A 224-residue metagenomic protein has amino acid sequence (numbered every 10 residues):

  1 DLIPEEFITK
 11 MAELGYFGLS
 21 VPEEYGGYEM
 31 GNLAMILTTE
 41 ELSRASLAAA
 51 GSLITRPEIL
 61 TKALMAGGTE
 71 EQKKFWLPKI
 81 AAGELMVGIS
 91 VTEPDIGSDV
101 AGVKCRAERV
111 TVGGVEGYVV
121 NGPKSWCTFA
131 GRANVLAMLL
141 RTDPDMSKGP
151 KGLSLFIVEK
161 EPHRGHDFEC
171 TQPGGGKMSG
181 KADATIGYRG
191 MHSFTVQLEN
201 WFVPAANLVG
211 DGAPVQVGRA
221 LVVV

Functional and structural regions predicted by a protein language model:
I3-P4: His/Cys-centered metal/cofactor-coordination and adjacent catalytic loops
F7: Active-site-proximal segment of RNA-dependent polymerases
M11-L14, E24-N32, A184-E199: Short charge-dense sequence patches
E13-M86, F129-V135: Internal helix-loop-helix
P78-V224: FAD-binding core of flavoproteins
